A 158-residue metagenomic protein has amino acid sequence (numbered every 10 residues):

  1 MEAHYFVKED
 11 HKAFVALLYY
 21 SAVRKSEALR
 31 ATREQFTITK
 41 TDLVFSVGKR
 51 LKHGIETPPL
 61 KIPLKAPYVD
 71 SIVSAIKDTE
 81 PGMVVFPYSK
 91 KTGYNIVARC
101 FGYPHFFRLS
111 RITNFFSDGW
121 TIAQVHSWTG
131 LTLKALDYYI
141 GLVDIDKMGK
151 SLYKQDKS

Functional and structural regions predicted by a protein language model:
M1-K25: Basic, Lys/Arg- and aromatic-enriched nucleic-acid-binding interface segment
V15, L109-S117: Short, amphipathic alpha-helical "recognition" segments used to contact nucleic acids or chromatin
S21, R30-D70: Conserved tyrosine-mediated DNA breakage-rejoining catalytic core shared by Y-recombinases
A28, G102-Y103, I112, G119-G130 (+1 more regions): Active-site-proximal segment of tyrosine recombinases
V44-R50, G149-S158: Short Lys/Arg-enriched helix C-cap and helix-to-coil transition segments that create basic nucleic-acid-contact patches
K65-F106, R111: Active-site/catalytic core of tyrosine-dependent DNA strand-transfer enzymes
I122, T129-K154: Catalytic-site neighborhood detector that most strongly recognizes the C-terminal catalytic loop/helix of tyrosine
